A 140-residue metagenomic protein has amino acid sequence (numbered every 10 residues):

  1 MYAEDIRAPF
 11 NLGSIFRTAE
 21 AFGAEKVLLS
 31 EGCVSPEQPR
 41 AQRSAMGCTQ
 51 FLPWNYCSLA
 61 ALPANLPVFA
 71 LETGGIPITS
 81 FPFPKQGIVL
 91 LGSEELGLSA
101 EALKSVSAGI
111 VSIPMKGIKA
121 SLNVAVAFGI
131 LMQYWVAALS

Functional and structural regions predicted by a protein language model:
M1-G74, V136: RNA substrate-binding interface of SAM-dependent RNA methyltransferases
L12-G13, Q38-P39, T79-F81, S99-A102 (+1 more regions): Short glycine-/acidic-enriched loop or helix-start segments at secondary-structure transitions that form or flank
S14, C48, L71, S93 (+3 more regions): Gly/Ser/Thr-rich helix-start
I15-R17, A41-S44, F83-Q86, L103-V106 (+1 more regions): Short, glycine/charged-enriched secondary-structure capping and boundary segments
S30-S35, S58-A61, S99-K104, K119-V124: Short C-terminal domain-edge/linker segments immediately following a structured domain
T73-K116: Active-site/ligand-binding-proximal alpha/beta "capping" segment
K104-S140: Structured adenosyl-cofactor binding patch, chiefly the S-adenosyl-L-methionine
